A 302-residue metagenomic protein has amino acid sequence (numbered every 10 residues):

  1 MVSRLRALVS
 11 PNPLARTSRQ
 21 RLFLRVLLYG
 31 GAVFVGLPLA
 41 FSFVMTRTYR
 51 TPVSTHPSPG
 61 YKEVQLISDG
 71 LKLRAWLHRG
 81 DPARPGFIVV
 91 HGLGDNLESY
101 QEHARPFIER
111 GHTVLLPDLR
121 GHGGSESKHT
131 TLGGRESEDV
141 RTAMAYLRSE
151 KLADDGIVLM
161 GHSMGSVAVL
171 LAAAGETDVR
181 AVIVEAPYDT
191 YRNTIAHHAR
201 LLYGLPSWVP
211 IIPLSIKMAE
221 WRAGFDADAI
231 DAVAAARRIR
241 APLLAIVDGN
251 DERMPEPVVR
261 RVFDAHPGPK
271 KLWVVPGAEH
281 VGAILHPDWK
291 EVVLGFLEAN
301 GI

Functional and structural regions predicted by a protein language model:
V2-V9, P13-I67, L73-W76: An N-terminal hydrophobic leader/cap segment in hydrolases
L93-P106, L119: The serine-hydrolase catalytic nucleophile loop
S99, T130-K151: Alpha/beta-hydrolase active-site loop
P106-E126: Conserved alpha/beta-hydrolase
K151-S163: Alpha/beta-hydrolase fold nucleophile elbow
L171-F225, A235, G282: Hydrolase active-site cap/lid region
R238-R240, A245-V247, D251: Short beta-strand/loop motif that positions the catalytic acidic residue of the alpha/beta-hydrolase fold
A278-D288: Catalytic histidine-centered segment of alpha/beta-hydrolase-like enzymes
